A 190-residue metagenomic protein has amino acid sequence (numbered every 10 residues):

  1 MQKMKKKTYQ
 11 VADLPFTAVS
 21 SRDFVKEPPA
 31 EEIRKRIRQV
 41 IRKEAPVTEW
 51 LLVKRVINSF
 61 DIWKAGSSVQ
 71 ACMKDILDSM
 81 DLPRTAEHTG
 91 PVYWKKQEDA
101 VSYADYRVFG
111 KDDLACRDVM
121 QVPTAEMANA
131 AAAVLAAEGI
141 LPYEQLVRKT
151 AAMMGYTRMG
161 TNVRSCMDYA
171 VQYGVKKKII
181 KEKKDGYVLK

Functional and structural regions predicted by a protein language model:
M1-K190: C-terminal non-catalytic scaffold/interaction domains in large multidomain proteins
